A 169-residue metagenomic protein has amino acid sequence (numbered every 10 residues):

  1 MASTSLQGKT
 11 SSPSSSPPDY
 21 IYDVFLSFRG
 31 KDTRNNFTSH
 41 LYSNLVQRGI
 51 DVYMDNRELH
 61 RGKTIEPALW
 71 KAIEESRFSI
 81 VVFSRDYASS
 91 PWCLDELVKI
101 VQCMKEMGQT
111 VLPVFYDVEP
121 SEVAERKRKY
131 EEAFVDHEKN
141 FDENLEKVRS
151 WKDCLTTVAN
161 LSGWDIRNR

Functional and structural regions predicted by a protein language model:
M1-F78, V101, Q109: Conserved N-terminal substructure of TIR/SEFIR domains
M1-V24, N35-N36, P120-R169: C-terminal interaction surface of TIR/SEFIR-family domains
S27-K31, D55-R57, G62, V82-R85 (+4 more regions): Structured beta-strand/turn binding interfaces of compact recognition modules in eukaryotic regulators
R57, F83-S84, V111-P113, D142-D153: Short C-terminal domain-edge/linker segments immediately following a structured domain
T64, A88, E146: Short, surface-exposed alpha-helical recognition segments that flank or form part of ligand/macromolecule-binding
P67, K71, E75, R85-E125 (+1 more regions): Amphipathic helical hotspot of TIR/SEFIR-family domains
